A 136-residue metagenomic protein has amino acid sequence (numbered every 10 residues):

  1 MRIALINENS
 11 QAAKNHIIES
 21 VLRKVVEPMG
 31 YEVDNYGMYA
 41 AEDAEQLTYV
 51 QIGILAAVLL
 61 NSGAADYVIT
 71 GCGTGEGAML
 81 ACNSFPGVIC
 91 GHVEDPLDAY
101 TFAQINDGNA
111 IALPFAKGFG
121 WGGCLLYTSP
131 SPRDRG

Functional and structural regions predicted by a protein language model:
I3-V21: N-terminal beta1-alpha1 ligand-phosphate binding loop
I6, T70-G73, I111-A116: Short beta-strand segments
I18-Y31: A short, Lys/Arg-enriched amphipathic alpha-helix followed by its capping loop at the start of a domain
E32-D43: A short beta-strand-loop structural module common to alpha/beta enzyme folds
A41-L59: Glycine-rich oxoanion-binding loops at beta->alpha junctions
V58-G91: Helix-adjacent hinge/juxtasegments
F85-P114: Short, acidic/small-residue loops that bind anionic groups at enzyme active sites
Y127-D134: Conserved small/polar residues in nucleotide/adenosyl-binding loops
